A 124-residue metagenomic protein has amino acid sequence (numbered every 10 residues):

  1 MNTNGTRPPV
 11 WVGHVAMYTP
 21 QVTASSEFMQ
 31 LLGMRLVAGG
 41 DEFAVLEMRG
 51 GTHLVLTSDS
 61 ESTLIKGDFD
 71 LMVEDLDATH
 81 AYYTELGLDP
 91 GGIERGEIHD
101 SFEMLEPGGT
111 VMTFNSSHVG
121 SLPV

Functional and structural regions predicted by a protein language model:
M1-A24, G67-L71, S117-V124: N-terminal beta-strand motif that seeds the catalytic metal site of vicinal oxygen chelate
M1-P8, T84-V124: Vicinal oxygen chelate
P9-V10, A16-H53: Core segments of cupin and vicinal oxygen chelate
W11-P20, S60-L86, D100-T110: Vicinal oxygen chelate
R35, L54-L56, D89-G92: A short linear hydrophobic-aromatic micro-motif
G40-E42, D77, I98: A short, compositionally biased
V55-S58, T113-N115: Short amphipathic beta-strand/extended segments with alternating polar/hydrophobic composition
